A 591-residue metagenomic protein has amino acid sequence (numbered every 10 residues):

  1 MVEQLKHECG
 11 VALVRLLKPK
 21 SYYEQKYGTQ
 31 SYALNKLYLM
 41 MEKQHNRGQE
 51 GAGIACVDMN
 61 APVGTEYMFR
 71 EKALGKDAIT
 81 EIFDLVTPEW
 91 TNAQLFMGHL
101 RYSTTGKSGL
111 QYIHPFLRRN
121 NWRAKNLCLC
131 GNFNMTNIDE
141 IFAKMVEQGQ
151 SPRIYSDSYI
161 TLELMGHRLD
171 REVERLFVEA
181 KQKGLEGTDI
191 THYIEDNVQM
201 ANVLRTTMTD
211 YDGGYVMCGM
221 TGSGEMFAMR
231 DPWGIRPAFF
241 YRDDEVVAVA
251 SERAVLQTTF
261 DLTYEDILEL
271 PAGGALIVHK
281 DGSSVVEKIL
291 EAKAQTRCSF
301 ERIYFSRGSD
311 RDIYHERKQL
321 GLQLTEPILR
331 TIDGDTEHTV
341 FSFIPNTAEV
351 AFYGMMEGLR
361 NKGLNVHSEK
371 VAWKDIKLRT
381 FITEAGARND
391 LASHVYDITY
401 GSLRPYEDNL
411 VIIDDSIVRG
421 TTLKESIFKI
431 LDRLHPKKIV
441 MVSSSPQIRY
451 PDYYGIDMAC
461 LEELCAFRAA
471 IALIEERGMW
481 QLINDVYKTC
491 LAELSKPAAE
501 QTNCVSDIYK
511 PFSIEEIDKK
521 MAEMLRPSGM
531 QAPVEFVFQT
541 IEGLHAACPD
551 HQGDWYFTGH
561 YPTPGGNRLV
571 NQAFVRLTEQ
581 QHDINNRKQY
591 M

Functional and structural regions predicted by a protein language model:
M1-P271, I277-V340, I344-P345: Conserved short alpha-helical segments that host acidic/polar catalytic motifs at enzyme active sites
G64-F69, A228-D231, F239-F240, E349-M356 (+3 more regions): A short acidic (Asp/Glu
N134-T136, F343-A351, I417-T421: Gly/Ser/Thr-rich loops at beta-strand to alpha-helix junctions that form or flank small-molecule/cofactor-binding
R171, R330-E337, G358-S368, S402-Y406 (+1 more regions): Secondary-structure transition/capping motifs at alpha-helix termini and the adjoining loop/turn into the next element
N202, T206, V255, L262-D266 (+8 more regions): Phosphate/diphosphate-binding loops
M208, S223-E225, R230, R242 (+7 more regions): PRPP-dependent phosphoribosyltransferase catalytic core
Y314-N389: Conserved PRPP/pyrophosphate-binding segment of the phosphoribosyltransferase/PRPP-pathway fold
E357-L410, G420-T421, R449-E462: Short, glycine/charge-rich flexible loops or terminal/linker lids adjacent to PRPP-binding catalytic cores
